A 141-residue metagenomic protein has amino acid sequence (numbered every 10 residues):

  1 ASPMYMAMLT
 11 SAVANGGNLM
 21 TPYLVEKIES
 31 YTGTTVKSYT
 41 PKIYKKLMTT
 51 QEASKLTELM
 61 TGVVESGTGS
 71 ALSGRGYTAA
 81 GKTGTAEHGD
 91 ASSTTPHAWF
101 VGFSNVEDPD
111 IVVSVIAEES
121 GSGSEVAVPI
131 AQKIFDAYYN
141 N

Functional and structural regions predicted by a protein language model:
A1-I43, Q51, M60-N141: Active-site beta-strand/loop architecture of penicillin-binding DD-peptidases
